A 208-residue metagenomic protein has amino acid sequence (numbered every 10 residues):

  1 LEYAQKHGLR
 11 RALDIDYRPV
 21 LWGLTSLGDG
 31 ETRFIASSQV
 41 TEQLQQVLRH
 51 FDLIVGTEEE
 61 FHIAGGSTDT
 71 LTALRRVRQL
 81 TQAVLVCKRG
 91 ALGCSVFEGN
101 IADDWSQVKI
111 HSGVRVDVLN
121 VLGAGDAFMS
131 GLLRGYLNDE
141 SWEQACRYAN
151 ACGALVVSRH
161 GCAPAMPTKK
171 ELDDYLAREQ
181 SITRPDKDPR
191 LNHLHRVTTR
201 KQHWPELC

Functional and structural regions predicted by a protein language model:
L1-R76, A83, A91-C94, G99-N100: Conserved beta-alpha-beta core of the PfkB/ribokinase-like small-molecule kinase fold
E2-K6, G66-C208: Conserved phosphate-binding/catalytic region of the ribokinase-like
